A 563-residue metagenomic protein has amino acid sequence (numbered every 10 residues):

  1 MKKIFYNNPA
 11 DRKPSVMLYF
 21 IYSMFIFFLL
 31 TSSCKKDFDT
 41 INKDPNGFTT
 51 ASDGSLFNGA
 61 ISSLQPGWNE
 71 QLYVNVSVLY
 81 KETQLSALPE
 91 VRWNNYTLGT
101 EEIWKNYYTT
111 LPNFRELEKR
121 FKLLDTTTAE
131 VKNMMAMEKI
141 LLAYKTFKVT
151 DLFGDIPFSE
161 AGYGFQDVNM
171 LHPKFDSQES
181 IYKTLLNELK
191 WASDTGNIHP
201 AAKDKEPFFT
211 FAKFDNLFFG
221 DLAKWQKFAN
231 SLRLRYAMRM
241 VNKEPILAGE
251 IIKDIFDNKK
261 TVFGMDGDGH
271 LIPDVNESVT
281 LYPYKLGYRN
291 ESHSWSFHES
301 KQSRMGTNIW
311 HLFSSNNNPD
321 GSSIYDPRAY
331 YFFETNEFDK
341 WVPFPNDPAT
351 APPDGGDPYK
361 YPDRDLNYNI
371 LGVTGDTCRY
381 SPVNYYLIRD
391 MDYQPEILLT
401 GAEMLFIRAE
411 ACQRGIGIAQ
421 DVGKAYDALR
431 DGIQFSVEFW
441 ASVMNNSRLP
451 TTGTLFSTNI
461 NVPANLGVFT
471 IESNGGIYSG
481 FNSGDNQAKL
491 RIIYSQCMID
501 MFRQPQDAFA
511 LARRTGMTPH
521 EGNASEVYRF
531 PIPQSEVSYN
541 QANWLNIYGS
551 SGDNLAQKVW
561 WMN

Functional and structural regions predicted by a protein language model:
M1-K43: Bacterial Sec-dependent N-terminal signal peptides
L30-T40, Y80-E90, F153-G162, L449-T470: Short, compositionally biased low-complexity segments
C34-N94, L98, K105-Y108, P112 (+4 more regions): Membrane-proximal, proline-rich intrinsically disordered regions
A51-G54, L85-L141, K145-W440, S483-L490: Structured, solvent-exposed acidic/aromatic patches
N69-V78, G154-I156, A248-G249, Q506-A510: Beta-strand acidic-aromatic groove motif in beta-rich domains, primarily in extracellular
S436-N563: C-terminal functional modules
